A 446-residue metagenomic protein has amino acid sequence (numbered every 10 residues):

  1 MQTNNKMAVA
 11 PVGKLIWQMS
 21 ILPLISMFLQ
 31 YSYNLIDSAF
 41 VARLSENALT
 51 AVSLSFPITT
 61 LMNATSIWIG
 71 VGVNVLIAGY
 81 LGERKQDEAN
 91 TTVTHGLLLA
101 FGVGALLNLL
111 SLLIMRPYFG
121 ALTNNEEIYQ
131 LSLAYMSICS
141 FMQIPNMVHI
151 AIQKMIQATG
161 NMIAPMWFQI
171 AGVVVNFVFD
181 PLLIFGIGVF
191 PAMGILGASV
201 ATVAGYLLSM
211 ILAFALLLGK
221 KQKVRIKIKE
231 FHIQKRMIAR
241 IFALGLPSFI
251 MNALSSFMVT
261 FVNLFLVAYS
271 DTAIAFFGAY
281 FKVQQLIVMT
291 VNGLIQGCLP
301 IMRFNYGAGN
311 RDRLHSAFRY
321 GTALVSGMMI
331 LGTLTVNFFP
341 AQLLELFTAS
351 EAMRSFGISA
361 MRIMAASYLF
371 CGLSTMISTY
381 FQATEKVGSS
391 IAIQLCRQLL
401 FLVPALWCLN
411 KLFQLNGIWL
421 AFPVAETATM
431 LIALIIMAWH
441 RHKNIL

Functional and structural regions predicted by a protein language model:
M1-P23, I77-I144, F190-L246, M302-S367 (+1 more regions): Short alpha-helical transmembrane segments in multi-pass integral membrane proteins
Q18-D37, I138, H149, G172 (+5 more regions): Transmembrane helical elements of multi-pass membrane transporters/channels
S32-T50, F119-E126, L182-M193, A253-L286 (+3 more regions): Helix-terminus/linker motif at the lipid-water interface of multi-pass membrane proteins
L49-L109, N146-P165, F276-L334, F338-P340 (+1 more regions): Small-residue-rich hydrophobic transmembrane alpha-helices
L61-A64, N176-D180, M210-F214, L286-M289 (+3 more regions): Hydrophobic transmembrane alpha-helices of multi-pass small-molecule transporters
G70, C139-Q157, P165-V173, A198-A213 (+4 more regions): Short runs within selected transmembrane alpha-helices of multi-pass transporters and secretion channels
V75, R116, K154, P181 (+4 more regions): Small-residue-mediated transmembrane helix hinge/kink sites in multi-pass secondary transporters
S111, K154, D180, I184 (+7 more regions): Structural signal for membrane-spanning alpha-helices in multi-pass inner-membrane proteins, emphasizing helix cores
